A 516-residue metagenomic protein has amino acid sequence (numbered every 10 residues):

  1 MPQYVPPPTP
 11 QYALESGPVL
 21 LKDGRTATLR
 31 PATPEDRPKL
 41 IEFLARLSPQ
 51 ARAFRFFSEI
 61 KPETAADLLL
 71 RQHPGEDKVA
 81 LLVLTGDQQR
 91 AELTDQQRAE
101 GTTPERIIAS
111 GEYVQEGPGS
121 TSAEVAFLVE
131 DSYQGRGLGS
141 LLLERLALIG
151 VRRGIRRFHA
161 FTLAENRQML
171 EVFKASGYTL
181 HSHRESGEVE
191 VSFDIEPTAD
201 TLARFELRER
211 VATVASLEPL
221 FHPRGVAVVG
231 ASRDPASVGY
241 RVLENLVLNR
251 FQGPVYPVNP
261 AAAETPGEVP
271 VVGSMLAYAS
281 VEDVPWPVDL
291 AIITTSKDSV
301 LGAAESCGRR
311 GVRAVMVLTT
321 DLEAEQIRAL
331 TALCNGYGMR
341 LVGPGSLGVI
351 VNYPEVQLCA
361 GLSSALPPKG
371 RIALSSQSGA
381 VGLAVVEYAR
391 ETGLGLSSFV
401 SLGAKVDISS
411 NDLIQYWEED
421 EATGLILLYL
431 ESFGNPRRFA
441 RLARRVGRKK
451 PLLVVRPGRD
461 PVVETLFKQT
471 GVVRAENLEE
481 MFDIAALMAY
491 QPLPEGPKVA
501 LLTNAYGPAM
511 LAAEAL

Functional and structural regions predicted by a protein language model:
M1-P2, A422: An N-terminal domain-start capping segment
P2-P219: Long, contiguous binding/interaction regions
T198-L516: Catalytic-core regions of core metabolic enzymes, especially those transforming organic acids/acyl-group intermediates
